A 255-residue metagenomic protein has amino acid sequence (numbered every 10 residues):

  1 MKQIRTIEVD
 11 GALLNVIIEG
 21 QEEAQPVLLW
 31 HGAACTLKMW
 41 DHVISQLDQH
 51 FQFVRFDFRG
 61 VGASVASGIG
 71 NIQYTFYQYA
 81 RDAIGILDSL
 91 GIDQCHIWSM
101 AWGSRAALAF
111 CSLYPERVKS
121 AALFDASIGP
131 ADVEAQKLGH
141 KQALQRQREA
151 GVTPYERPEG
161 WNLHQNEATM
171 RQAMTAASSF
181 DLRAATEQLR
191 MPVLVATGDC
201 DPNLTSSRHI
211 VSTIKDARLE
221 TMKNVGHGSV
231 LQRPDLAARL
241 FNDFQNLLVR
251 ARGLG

Functional and structural regions predicted by a protein language model:
A12-A66: Conserved HGGG/HGGXW glycine-rich cap/lid loop of the alpha/beta-hydrolase fold
S45, R55-W98, R239: Active-site loop/oxyanion-hole signature of alpha/beta-hydrolase fold enzymes
R105-L113, V118-R148: Flexible "cap/lid" loop of the alpha/beta hydrolase fold
E156-A184: Hydrophobic, aromatic-rich cap/lid helix
L189, V195-T197: Short beta-strand/loop motif that positions the catalytic acidic residue of the alpha/beta-hydrolase fold
P202-S207: Conserved alpha/beta-hydrolase "acid-adjacent" motif
V211-G228: Catalytic histidine neighborhood in serine/cysteine hydrolases with alpha/beta-hydrolase-type architecture
N224-G255: Catalytic active-site module of serine/aspartate enzymes centered on a nucleophile-bearing elbow/loop
